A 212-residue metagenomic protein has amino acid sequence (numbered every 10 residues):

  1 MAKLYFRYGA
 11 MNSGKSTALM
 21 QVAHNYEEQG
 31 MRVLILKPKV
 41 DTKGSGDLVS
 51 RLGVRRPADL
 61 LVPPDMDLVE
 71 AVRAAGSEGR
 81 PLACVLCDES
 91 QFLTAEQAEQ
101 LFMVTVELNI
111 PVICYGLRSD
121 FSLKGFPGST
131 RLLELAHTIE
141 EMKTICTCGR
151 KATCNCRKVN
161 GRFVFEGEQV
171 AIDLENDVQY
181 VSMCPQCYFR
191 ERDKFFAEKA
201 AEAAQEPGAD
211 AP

Functional and structural regions predicted by a protein language model:
M1-A75, D120-R131, E141-T144, V164-E166 (+1 more regions): Conserved P-loop
V22, E96-V104, G128: A short acidic, amphipathic alpha-helical/loop segment
A75-P81: Glycine-rich phosphate-binding loop signature in dinucleotide/nucleotide-binding domains
V85-L86: Walker B beta-strand of ABC/ABC-like P-loop ATPase nucleotide-binding domains, specifically the conserved hydrophobic
E89: Walker B catalytic acidic pair
F92-L93: Residues immediately C-terminal
T105-G128: Sensor-1/coupling segment of RecA-like P-loop NTPase cores
H137, K143-V164: Conserved AAA+ ATPase core "coupling" helix
